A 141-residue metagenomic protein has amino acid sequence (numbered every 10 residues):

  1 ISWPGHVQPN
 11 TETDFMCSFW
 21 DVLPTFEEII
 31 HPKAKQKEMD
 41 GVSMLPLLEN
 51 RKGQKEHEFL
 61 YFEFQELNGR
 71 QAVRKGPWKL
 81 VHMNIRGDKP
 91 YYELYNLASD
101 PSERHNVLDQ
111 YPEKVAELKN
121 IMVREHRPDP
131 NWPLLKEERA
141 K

Functional and structural regions predicted by a protein language model:
I1-S2: Short glycine- and hydrophobic/aromatic-rich loop-to-beta-strand nucleating segment in the catalytic cores
H6-T11, F15-L97, E125-W132, K141: C-terminal cap/loop subdomain of S1 sulfatases and analogous C-terminal strand-loop tails that border
T25, E103-N106: A general alpha-helix detector
D100: Intrinsically disordered, low-complexity polar regions and short flexible loop motifs
H105-E113: Active-site-proximal N-terminal segment of extracellular/periplasmic enzymes that hydrolyze or transfer
